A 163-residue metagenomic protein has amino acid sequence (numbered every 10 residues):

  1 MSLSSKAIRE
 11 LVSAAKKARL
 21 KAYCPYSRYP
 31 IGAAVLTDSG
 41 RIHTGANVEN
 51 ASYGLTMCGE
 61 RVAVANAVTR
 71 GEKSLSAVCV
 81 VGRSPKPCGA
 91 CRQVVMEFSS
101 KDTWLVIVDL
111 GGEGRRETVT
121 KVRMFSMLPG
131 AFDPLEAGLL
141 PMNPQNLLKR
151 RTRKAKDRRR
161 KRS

Functional and structural regions predicted by a protein language model:
S2-C24, R70-S163: C-terminal binding/interaction regions
A15, A33-A34, A63, A67: Small-residue (primarily alanine) positions within well-ordered alpha-helices, especially packing/interaction faces
Y26-R28, M57: Short glycine/proline-enriched turns and hinge-like loops at secondary-structure junctions
R28-T37: Short beta-strand scaffold segments in enzyme catalytic cores
L36-D38, N47-V48: Histidine- and/or cysteine-centered catalytic micro-motif in compact active-site loops
N47-R61: Compact, glycine-rich, soluble single-domain proteins
M57-L75: Short, charged low-complexity linear segments at domain edges
